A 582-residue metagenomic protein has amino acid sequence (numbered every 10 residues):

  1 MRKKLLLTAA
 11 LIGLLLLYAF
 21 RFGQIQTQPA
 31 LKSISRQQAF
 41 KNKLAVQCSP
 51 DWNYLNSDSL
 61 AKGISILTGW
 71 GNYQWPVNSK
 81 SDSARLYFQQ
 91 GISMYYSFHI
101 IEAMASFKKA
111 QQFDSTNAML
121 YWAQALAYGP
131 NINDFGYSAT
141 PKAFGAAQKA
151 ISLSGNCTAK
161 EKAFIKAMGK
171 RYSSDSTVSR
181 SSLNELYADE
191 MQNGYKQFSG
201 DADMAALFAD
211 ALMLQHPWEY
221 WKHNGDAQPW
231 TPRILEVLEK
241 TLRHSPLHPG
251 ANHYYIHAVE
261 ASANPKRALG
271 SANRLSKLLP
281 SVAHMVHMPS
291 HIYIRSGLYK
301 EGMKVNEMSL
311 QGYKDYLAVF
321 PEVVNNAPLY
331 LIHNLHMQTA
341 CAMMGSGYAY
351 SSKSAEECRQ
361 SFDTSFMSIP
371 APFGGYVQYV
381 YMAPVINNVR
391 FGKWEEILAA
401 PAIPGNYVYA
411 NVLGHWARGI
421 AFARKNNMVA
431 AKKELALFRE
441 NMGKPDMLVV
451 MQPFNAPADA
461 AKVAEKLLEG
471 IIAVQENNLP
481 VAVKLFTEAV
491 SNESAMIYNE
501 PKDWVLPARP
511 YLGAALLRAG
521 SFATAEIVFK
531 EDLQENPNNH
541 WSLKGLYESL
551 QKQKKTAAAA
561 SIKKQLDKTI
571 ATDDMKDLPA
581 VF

Functional and structural regions predicted by a protein language model:
K4-A9, G13-N252, A263-P265, K277-L279 (+9 more regions): N-terminal alpha-helical interaction modules that lie
Y96, H253, H257, H284-M288 (+5 more regions): His-enriched metal-coordination microenvironments in redox/metal-binding proteins
S106, Y121-Q124, I292-Y293, K466 (+4 more regions): TPR/Sel1-like alpha-solenoid repeat signature
A251-Y255, R267-L275, M285-I292, G302 (+2 more regions): Extended, hydrophobic alpha-helical segments in both membrane/secreted and soluble proteins
A327-I332, G375-Q378, Y409-W416, F454-L468 (+2 more regions): Amphipathic alpha-helical protein-interaction segments enriched in hydrophobic
A423-N426, A458-V490, P501, L506-F522 (+1 more regions): C-terminal substrate/ligand-recognition segments
R518, T524-F582: C-terminal non-catalytic interaction modules
